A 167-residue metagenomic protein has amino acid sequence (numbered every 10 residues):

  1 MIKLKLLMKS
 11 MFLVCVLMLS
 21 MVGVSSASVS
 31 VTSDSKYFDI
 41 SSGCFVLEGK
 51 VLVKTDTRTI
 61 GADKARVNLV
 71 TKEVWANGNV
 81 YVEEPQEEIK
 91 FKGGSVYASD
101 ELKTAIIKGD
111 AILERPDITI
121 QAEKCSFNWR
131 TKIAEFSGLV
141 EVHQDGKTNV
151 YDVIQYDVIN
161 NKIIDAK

Functional and structural regions predicted by a protein language model:
M1-K167: Mature-chain termini and adjacent capping regions
